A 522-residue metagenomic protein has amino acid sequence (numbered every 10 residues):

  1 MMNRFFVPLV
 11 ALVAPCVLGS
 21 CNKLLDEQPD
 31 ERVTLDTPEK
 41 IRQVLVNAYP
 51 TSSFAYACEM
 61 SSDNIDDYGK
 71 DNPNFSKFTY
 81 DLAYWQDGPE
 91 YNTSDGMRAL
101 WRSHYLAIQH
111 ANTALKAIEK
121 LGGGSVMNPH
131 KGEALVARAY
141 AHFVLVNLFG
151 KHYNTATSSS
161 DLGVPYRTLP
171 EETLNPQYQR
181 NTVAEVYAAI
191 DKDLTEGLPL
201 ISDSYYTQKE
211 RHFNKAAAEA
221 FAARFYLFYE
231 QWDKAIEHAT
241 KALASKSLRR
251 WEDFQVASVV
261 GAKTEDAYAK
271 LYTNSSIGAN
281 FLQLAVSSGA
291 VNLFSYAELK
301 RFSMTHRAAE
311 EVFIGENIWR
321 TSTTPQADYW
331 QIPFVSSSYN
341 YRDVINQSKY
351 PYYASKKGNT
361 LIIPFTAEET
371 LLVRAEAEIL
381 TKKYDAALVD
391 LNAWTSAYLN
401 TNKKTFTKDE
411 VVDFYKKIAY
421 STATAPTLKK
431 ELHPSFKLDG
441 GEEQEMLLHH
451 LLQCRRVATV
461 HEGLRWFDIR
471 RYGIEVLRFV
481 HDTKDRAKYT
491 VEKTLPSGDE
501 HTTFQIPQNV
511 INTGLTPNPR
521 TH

Functional and structural regions predicted by a protein language model:
M1-E31: Bacterial Sec-dependent N-terminal signal peptides
C21-G69, G473-H522: Membrane-proximal, proline-rich intrinsically disordered regions
C21-N22, K215-E252, T516-P517, T521: Aromatic-residue-lined binding/catalytic grooves and analogous aromatic/hydrophobic interfacial grooves in multimeric
T79-G150, N181, L194-D203, S355-I362 (+3 more regions): Conserved, well-structured interaction surfaces
I236-E368, T401-L438, H450, A458-T459 (+3 more regions): Hydrophobic-face positions in mid-chain alpha helices that act as interaction patches
